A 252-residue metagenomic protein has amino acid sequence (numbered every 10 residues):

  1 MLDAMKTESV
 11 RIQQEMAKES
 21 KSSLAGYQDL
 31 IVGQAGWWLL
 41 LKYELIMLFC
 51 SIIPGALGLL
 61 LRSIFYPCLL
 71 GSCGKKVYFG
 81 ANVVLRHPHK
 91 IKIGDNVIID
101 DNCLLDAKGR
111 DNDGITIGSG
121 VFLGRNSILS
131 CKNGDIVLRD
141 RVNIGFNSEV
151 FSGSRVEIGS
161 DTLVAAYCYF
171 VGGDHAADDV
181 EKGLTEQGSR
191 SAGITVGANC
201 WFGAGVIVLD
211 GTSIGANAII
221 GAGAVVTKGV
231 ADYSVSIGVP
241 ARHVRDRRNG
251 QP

Functional and structural regions predicted by a protein language model:
M1-K76, D161, Y167-C168, G173-V180 (+6 more regions): Terminal amphipathic alpha-helical/low-complexity segments used for targeting or macromolecular assembly
V84-I93, I98-T212, V239, R247-P252: Flexible, glycine/small-residue-enriched loop-and-beta-strand segment within the central core of proteins
A166, A222, D232: Residues that flank catalytic or metal-binding motifs in active/ligand-binding sites
D179, K228-G229: Short acidic/histidine- and often glycine-rich active-site loop of Leloir-type glycosyltransferases that engages
G203, L209, G221, V226-T227: Short hydrophobic beta-strand segments in globular cytosolic domains
A231-D232, I237-P240: Acidic, glycine-centered active-site loop in nucleotide-sugar glycosyltransferases
